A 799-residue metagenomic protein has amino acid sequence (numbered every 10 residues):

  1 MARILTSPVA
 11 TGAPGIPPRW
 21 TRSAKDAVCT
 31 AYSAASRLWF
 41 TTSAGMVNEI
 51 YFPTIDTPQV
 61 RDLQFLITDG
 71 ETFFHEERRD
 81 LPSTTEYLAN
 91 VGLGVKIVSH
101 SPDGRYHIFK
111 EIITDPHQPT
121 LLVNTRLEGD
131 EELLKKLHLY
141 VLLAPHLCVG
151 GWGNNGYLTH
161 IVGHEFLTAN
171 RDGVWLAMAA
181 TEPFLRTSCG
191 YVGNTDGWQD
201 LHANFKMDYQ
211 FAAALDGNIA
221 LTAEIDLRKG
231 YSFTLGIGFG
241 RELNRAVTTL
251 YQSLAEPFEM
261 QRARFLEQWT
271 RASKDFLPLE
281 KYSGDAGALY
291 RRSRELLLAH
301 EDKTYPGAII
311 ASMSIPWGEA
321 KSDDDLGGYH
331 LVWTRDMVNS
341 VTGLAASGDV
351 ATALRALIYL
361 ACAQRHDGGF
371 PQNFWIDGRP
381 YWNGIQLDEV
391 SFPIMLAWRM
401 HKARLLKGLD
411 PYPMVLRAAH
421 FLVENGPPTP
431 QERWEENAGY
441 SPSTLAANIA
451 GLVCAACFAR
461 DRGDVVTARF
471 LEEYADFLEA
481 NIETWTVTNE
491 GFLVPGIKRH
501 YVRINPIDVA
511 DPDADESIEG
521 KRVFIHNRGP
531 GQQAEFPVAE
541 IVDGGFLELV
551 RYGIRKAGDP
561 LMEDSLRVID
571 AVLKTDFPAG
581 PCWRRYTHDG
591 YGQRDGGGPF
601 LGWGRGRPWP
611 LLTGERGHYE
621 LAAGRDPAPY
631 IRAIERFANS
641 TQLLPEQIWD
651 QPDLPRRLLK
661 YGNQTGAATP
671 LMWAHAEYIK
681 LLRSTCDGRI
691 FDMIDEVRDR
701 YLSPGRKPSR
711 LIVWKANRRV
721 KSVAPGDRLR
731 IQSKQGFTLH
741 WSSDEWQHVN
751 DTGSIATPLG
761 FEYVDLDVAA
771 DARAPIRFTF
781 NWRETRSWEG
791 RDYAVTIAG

Functional and structural regions predicted by a protein language model:
A2-A13, D115-L122, R126-G328, M693: Acidic/polar, glycine-enriched structural segments that form the non-catalytic walls/loops of the carbohydrate-binding
R3-S99, A177-G197, A272-P278, Y282-S283 (+1 more regions): An extended acidic
I4-A10, G15, P428, F477-F492 (+4 more regions): Non-catalytic carbohydrate-binding regions of carbohydrate-active enzymes
T72-H117, N194-I219, P428: Extended, loop-rich substrate-binding clefts of extracytoplasmic carbohydrate-active enzymes
E128-E131, N154-Y157, T168-R171, L227 (+5 more regions): Aromatic-rich carbohydrate-recognition surfaces in CAZymes
G151, E165, A169-R171, W175-W198 (+4 more regions): Extended ligand-binding clefts on enzyme/binding-domain cores
L296-Y305, G348-P371, D410-Q431, E473-L493 (+4 more regions): Long, well-ordered core segments of solenoidal/helical folds
M693-G799: Glycan-association/targeting regions that enable binding to alpha-glucans and other polysaccharides
